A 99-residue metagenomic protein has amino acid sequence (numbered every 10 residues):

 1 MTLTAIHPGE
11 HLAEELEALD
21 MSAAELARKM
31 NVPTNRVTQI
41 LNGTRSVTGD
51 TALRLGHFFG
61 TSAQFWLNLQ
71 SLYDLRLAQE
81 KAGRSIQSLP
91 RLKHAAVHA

Functional and structural regions predicted by a protein language model:
M1-M21: A short, Lys/Arg-rich alpha-helix, primarily the initiator
A18, K29, F58: Residues within the alpha-helical elements of helix-turn-helix
M21-Q39: Short alpha-helical DNA-recognition segment
P33, T44, F59, Q70-Y73: The DNA-recognition helices of helix-turn-helix-type DNA-binding domains
T44-H57: Short, basic-rich loop-to-helix N-cap that marks the start of a DNA-contacting helix
L67-A99: Short, charged recognition helix plus adjacent turn of helix-turn-helix-like nucleic-acid-binding domains
